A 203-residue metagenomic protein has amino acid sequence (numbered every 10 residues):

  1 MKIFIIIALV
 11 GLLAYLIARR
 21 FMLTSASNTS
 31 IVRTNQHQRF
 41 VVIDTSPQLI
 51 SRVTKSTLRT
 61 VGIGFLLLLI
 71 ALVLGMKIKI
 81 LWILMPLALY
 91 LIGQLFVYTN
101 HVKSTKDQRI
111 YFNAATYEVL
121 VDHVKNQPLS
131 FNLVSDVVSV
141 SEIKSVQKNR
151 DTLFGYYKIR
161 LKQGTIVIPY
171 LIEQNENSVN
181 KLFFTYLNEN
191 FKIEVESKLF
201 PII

Functional and structural regions predicted by a protein language model:
K2-M76: N-terminal membrane-targeting/pre-transmembrane regions
I3-Y15, L129, V138, R150 (+3 more regions): N-terminal, intrinsically disordered, low-complexity segments that immediately precede the first transmembrane helix
I7-L13, L81-I92: Hydrophobic core segments of alpha-helical transmembrane domains in multi-pass membrane proteins
T54-G64, Q108-Y117, L133-K144: Juxtamembrane/interfacial segments around transmembrane helices
L58, E173-I203: Long, non-transmembrane cytosolic or organellar matrix-exposed soluble domains/tails of integral membrane proteins
F65-L72, L84-Q94: Single-pass alpha-helical membrane anchors
G93-L133: Conserved beta-hairpin
L120-N175, K198-I203: Non-transmembrane, membrane-adjacent beta-strand/coil modules in membrane-associated proteins and peripheral
